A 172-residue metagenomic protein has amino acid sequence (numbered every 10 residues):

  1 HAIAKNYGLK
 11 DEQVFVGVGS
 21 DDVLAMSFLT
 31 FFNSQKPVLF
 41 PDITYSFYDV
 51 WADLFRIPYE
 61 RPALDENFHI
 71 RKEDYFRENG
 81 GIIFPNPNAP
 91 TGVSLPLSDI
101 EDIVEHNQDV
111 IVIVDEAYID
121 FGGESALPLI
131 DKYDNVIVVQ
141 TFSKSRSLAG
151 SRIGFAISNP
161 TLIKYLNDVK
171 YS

Functional and structural regions predicted by a protein language model:
A2-P37: Phosphate-binding glycine-rich loop
V14, V110, N135-V136: Short, conserved active-site loop motifs that form the nucleotide-linked donor/cofactor pocket
T30-W51: Conserved PLP-anchoring active-site segment centered on the Schiff-base-forming lysine
D42, R61-D65, Q140: Short beta->alpha connector loops at strand-helix junctions that form conserved, small/polar/Pro-enriched
L54-Y59: A short helix-loop-beta submotif of the ANL/AMP-binding
E60, D65-D120: Active-site phosphate-binding strand-loop segment of PLP-dependent enzymes
N135-S172: Conserved core segment of the aminotransferase class I/II
